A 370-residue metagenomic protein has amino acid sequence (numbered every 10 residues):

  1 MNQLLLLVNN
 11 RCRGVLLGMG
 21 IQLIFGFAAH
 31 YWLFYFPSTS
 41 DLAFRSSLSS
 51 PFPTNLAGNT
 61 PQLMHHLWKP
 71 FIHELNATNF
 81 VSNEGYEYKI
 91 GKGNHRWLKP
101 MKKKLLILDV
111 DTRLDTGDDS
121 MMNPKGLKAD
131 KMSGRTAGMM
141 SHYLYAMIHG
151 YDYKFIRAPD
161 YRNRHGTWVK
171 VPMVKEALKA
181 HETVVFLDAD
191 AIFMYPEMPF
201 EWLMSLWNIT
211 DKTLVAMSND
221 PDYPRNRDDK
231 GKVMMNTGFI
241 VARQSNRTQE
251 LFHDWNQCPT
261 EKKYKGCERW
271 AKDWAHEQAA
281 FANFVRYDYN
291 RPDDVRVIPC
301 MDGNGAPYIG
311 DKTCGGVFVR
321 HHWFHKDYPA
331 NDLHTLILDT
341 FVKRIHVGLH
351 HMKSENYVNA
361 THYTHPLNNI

Functional and structural regions predicted by a protein language model:
Q3-H181: N-terminal anchoring/stem segment of glycosyltransferases
V15, M19, V169-P172, A242-I370: Catalytic core and acceptor-binding pocket of nucleotide-sugar-dependent glycosyltransferases
W97-K103, M147, L178, W207-D211 (+2 more regions): Extracellular/periplasmic catalytic domains that process cell-envelope and extracellular macromolecules
D119-N123, A158, M198-F200, H253-W255 (+1 more regions): Short coil/turn segments at secondary-structure boundaries
V184: Short aromatic/hydrophobic "clamp" motif used to bind/position activated sugar donors
D188-I192: The conserved acidic donor/metal-binding loop of glycosyltransferases
F193-M235: Conserved donor-nucleotide/metal-binding helix-loop-beta segment in metal-dependent transferases, i.e., the alpha-helix
